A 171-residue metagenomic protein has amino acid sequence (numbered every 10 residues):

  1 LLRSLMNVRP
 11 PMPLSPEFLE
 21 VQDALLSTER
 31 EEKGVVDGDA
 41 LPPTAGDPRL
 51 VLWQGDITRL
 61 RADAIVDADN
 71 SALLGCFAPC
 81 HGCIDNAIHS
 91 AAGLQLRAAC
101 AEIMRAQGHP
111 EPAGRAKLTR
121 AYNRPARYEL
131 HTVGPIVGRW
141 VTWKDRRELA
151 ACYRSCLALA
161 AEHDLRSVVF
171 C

Functional and structural regions predicted by a protein language model:
L1-C171: Macrodomain-like recognition of ADP-ribose-binding/processing modules
